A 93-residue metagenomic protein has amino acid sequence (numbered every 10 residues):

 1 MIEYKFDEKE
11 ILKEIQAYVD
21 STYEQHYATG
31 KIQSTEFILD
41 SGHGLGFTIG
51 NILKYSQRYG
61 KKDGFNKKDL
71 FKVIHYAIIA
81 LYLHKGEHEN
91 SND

Functional and structural regions predicted by a protein language model:
M1-D93: Intrinsically disordered, low-complexity regulatory regions that flank transcription factor DNA-binding cores
